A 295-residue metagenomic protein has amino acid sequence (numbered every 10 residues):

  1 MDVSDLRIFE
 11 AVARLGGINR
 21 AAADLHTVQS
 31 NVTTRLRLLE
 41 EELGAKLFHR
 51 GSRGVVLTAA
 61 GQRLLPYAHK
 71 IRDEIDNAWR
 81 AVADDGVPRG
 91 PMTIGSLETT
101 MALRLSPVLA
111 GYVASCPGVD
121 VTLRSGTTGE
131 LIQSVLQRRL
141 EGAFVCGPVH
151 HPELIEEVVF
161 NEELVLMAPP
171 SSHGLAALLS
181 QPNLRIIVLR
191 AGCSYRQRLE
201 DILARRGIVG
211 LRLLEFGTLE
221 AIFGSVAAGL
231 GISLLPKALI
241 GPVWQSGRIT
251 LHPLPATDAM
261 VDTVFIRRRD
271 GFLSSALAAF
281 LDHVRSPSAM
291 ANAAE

Functional and structural regions predicted by a protein language model:
F9, A21-A22, T58, G229: Hydrophobic two-helix hairpin corresponding to the core of helix-turn-helix DNA-binding domains
E10-V28: Short helix-boundary/capping micro-motifs
E40-L57: A short LG(V/I)-centered, amphipathic sequence patch enriched for acidic residue(s) preceding the LG motif
R89-P152: Central regulatory/effector-binding core of bacterial HTH transcription factors
R104, H252-E295: A late-sequence structural motif
H151-V158, E162, G224-R269: Beta-alpha-beta core module
E153-A191, Q197: Flexible hinge/capping segments at coil-to-helix
R185-R206, L273-D282, A291: Secondary-structure junction motif
